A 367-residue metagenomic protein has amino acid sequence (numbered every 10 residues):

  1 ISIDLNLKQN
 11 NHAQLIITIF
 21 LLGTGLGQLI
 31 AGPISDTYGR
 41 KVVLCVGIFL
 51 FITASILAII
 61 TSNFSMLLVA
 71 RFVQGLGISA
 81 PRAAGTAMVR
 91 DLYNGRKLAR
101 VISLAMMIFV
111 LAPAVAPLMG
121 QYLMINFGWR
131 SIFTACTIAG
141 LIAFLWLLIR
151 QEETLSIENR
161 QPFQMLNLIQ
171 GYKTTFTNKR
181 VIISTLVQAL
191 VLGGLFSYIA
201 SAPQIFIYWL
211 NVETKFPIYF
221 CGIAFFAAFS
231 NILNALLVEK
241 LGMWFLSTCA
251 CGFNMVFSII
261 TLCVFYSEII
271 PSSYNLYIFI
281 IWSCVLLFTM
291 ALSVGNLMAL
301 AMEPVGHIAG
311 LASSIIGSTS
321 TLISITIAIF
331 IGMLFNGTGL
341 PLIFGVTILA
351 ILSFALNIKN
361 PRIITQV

Functional and structural regions predicted by a protein language model:
I1-L26: Extracellular/periplasmic helix-loop-helix junction of adjacent transmembrane segments in MFS-like secondary
L7, G39, I60-M66, G77 (+2 more regions): Helix-breaking motifs and short loop linkers at transmembrane-helix boundaries and internal kinks in secondary membrane
L21-L29, P113-A114, A224-I232, I325: Residue-level signature of mid-helix packing/kink "hotspots" within the transmembrane helices of 12-pass Major
G25-S65: Conserved MFS/SLC helix-loop-helix module at the cytosolic interface between two early adjacent transmembrane helices
V42-I56, L246-T261: Structural signature of the two symmetry-related core transmembrane helices
F64, A70-L111: Cytoplasmic helix-loop-helix junction between adjacent transmembrane helices in 12-TM secondary transporters
M66, G95, S103-I149, L155: Helix-loop-helix hairpin linking two adjacent transmembrane segments in secondary transporters
E152-T185: Juxtamembrane intracellular "pre-TM" segments in multi-pass secondary transporters
